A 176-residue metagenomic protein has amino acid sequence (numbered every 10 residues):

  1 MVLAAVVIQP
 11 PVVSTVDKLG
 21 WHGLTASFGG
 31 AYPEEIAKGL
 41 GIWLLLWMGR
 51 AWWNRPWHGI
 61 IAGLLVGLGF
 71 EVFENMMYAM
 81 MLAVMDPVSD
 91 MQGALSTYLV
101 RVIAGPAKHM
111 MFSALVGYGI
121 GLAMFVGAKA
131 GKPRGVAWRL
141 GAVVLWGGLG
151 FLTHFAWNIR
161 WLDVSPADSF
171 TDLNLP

Functional and structural regions predicted by a protein language model:
M1-P176: Hydrophobic alpha-helical segments at protein termini of multi-pass membrane proteins
